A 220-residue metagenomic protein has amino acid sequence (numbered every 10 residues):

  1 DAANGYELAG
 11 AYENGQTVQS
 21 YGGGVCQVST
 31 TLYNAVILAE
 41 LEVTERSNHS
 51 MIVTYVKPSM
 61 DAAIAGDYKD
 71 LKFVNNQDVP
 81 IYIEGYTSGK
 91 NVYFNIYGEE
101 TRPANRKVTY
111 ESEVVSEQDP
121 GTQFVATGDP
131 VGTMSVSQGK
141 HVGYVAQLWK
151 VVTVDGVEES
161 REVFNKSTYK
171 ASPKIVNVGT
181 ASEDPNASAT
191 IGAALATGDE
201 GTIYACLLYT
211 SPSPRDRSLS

Functional and structural regions predicted by a protein language model:
D1-S211: Well-ordered beta-sheet/strand-loop patches within structured domains
Y209-S220: Single conserved hydrophobic/aromatic residue that forms the stacking wall/gate of nucleotide- or nucleobase-binding
